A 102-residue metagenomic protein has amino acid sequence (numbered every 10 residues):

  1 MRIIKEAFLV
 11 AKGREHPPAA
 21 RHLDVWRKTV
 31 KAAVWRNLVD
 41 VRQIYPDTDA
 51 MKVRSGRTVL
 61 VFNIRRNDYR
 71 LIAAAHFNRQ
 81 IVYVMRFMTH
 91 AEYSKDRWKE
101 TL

Functional and structural regions predicted by a protein language model:
M1-D68, H76-Y83, H90-L102: Basic, Lys/Arg-enriched alpha-helical interface segments
